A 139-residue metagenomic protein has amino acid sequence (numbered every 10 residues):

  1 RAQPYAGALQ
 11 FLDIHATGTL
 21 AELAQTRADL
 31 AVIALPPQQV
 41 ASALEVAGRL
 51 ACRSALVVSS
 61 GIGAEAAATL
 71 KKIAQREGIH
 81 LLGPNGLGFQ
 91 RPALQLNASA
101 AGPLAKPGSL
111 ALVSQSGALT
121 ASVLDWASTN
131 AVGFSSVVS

Functional and structural regions predicted by a protein language model:
R1-S139: Catalytic-core regions of core metabolic enzymes, especially those transforming organic acids/acyl-group intermediates
